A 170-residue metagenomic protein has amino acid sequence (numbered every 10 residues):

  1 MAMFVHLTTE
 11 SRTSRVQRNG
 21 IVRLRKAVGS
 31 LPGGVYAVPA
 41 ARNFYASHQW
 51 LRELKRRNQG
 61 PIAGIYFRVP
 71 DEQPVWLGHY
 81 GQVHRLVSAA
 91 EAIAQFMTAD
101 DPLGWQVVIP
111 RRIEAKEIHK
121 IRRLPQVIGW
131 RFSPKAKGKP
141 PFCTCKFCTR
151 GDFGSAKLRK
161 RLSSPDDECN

Functional and structural regions predicted by a protein language model:
M1-Y36, N43, Q49-R52: ADP-ribose/NAD+-binding catalytic cleft of ART/PARP-like enzymes
L31-G33, R42-N170: Conserved NAD+-utilizing ADP-ribose enzyme module
